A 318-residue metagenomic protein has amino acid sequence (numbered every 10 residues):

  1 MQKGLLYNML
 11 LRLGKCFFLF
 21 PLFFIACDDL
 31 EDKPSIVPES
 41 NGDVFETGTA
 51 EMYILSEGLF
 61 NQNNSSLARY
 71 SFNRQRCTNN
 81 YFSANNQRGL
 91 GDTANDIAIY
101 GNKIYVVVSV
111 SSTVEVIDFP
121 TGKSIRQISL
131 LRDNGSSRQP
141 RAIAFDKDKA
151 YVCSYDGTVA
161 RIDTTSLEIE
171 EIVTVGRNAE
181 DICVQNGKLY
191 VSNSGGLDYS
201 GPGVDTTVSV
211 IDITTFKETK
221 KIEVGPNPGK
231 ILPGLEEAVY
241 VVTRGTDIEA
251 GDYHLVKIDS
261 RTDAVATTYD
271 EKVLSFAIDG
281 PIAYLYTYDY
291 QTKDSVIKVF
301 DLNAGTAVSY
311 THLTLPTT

Functional and structural regions predicted by a protein language model:
Q2-G4, F20-M52: Bacterial Sec-dependent N-terminal signal peptides
T49-A50, N102, K147-D148, G187 (+2 more regions): Short coil/turn segments that connect the beta-strands within blades of beta-propeller domains
I54, V106, V152, V191 (+2 more regions): Residue position within the beta-strands of beta-propeller blades
F60-N63, S109-V110, D198-D205, D247-G251 (+1 more regions): Short, solvent-exposed loop/turn segments at conserved positions within beta-propeller repeat blades
N73, F119-G122, D163-L167, D212-F216 (+2 more regions): Short loop/turn segments that connect beta-strands within beta-propeller blades
N85-G89, I128-G135, I172-V175, K221-P226 (+2 more regions): Surface loop/turn motifs at the tips and blade-to-blade linkers of beta-strand repeat domains
D92-D96, R138-A142, N178-C183, P226-G234 (+2 more regions): Repeated scaffold domains used in trafficking and secretory/extracellular systems, primarily beta-propellers
Y310-T317: Conserved small/polar residues in nucleotide/adenosyl-binding loops
